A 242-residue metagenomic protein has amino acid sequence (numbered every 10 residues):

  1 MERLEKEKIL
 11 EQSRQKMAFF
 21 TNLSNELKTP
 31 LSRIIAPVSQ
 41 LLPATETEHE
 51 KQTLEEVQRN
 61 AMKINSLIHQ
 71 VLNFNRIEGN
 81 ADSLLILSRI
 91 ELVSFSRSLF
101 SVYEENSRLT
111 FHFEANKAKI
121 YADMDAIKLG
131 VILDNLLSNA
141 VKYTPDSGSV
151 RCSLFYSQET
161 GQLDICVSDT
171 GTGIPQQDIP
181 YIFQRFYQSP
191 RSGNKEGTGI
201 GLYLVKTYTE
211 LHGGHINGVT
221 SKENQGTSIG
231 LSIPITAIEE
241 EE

Functional and structural regions predicted by a protein language model:
L4-L41: Primarily the dimerization/phosphotransfer
R59-I68: Short alpha-helical segment of the dimerization/phosphotransfer core of two-component systems
V71, N75-L87: Helix-loop junction within the histidine kinase core
A140-V141: Short helix-loop "hinge" at the ATP-lid/N-box region of the Bergerat-fold HATPase_c
I174-F186: Short conserved segment of the HATPase_c
G214-H215: Conserved glycine-rich
